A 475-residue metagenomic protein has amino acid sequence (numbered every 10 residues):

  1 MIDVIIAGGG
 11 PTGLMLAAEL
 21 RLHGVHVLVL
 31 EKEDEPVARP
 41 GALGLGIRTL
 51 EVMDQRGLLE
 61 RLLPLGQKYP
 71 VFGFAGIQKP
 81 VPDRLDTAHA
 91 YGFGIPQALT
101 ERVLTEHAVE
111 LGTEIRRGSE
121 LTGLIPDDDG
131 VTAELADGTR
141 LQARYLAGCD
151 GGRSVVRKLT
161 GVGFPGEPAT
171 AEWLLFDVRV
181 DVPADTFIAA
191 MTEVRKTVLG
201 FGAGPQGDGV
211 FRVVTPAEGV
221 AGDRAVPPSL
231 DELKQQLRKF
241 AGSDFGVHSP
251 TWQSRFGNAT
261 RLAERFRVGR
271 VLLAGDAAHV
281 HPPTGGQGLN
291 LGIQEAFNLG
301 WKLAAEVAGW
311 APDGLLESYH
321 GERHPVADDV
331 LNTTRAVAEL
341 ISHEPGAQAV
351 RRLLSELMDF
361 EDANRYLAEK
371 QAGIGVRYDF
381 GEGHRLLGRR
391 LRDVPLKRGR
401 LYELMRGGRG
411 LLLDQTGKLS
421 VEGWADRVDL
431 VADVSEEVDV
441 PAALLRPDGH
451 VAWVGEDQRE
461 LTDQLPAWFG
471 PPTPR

Functional and structural regions predicted by a protein language model:
M1-D3, A7, H23, Q78-P80 (+5 more regions): Helical substrate-recognition/capping region of FAD-dependent monooxygenase/halogenase enzymes
M1-R351, S355-M358: Core Rossmann-like FAD-binding/catalytic domain of the broad FAD-dependent monooxygenase superfamily
